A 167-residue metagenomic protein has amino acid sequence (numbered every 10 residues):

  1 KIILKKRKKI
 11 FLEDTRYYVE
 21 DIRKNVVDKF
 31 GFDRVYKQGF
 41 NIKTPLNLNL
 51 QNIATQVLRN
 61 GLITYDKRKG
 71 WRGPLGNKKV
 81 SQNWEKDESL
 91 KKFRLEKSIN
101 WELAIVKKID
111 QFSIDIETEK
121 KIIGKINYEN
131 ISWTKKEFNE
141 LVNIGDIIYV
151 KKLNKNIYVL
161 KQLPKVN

Functional and structural regions predicted by a protein language model:
K1-L103, K107-E117: Non-catalytic, structured segments within soluble enzyme domains
G31, N127, E137-F138: Short, solvent-exposed coil/turn linker segments
L50, A104-I109, E140-V159: Flexible glycine-rich surface loops and low-complexity tracts that mediate binding to linear polymers
G61-T64, K135, N167: Short, low-complexity, polar/charged sequence segments that are solvent-exposed and flexible
K97-I99, L141-V142, N167: Extracellular/periplasmic catalytic domains that process cell-envelope and extracellular macromolecules
N100-L103, T134-F138: Short, solvent-exposed loop/turn positions at domain surfaces that link secondary-structure elements or cap domain
K121-T134: A short macromolecule-binding patch
Y158-N167: Short, compositionally biased
